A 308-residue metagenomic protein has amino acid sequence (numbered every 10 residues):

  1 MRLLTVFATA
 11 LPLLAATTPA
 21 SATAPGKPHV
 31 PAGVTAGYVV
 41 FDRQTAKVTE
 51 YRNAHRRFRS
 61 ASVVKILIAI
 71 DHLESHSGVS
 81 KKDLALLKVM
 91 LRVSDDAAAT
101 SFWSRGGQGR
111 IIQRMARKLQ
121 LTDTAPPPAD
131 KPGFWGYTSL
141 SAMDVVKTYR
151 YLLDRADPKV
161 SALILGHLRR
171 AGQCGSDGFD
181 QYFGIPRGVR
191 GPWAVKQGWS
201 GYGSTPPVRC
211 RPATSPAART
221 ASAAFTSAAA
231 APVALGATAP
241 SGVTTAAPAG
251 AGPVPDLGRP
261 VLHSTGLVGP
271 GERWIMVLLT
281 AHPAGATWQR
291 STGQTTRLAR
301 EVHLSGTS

Functional and structural regions predicted by a protein language model:
M1-T23: Secretory targeting and sorting signals
T23-G37, F41-T45, G107-S308: Penicillin-recognizing serine hydrolase domain
A46, R57-V79, M90, M276: Active-site SXXK
E50-A54, V93-A98, P127-G133, H282: Flexible glycine/proline-enriched surface loops and loop-helix/loop-strand junctions
I66-L67, D96-A97, R110: A generic alpha-helix surface/boundary motif
L73, A99, V146-R150: Amphipathic alpha-helical segments within well-ordered protein domains
E74-S94, G106-Q108, V160: Short, well-structured active-site flanking segments
T100, S104: Glycine/small-residue-rich loop that forms an oxyanion/phosphate-binding "nest" at active or ligand-binding sites
